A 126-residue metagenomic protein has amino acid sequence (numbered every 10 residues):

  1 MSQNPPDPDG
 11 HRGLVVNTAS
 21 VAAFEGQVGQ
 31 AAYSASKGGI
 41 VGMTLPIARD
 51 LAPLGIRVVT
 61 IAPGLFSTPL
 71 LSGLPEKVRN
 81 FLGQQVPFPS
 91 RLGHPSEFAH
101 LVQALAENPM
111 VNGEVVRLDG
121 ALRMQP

Functional and structural regions predicted by a protein language model:
M1-H11: A short helix-coil junction within the Rossmann-fold of NAD(P)-dependent oxidoreductases
S20: Residue(s) in the substrate-gating loop at a strand-loop-helix junction that position the organic substrate next
E25-A31: Active-site loop immediately N-terminal to the catalytic Tyr-X3-Lys motif of short-chain dehydrogenase/reductase
S36, T44: Active-site helix of classical SDR
R49-D50: Alpha-helical segment proximal to the catalytic Tyr-Lys
A62-G73: Short, flexible catalytic-loop segment of classical short-chain dehydrogenase/reductase
K77-E97: Catalytic Tyr-x(3-8)-Lys segment
H94-L118, R123: C-terminal substrate-recognition "lid" of short-chain dehydrogenase/reductases
